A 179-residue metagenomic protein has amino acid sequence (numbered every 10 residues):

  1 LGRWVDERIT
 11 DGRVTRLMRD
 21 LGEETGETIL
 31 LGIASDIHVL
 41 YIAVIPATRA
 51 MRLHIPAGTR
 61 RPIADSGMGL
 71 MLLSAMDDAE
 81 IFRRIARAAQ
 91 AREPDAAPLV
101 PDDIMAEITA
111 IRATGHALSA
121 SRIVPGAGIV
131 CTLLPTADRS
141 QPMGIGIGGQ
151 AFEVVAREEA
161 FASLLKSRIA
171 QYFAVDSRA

Functional and structural regions predicted by a protein language model:
L1-V5, A89-R92, G149-E153: Short amphipathic alpha-helical interaction patches enriched in hydrophobic/aromatic residues with interspersed Lys/Arg
G2-R87: Amphipathic alpha-helical effector-binding/dimerization core of metabolite-sensing transcriptional regulators
E24-T25, A88, E107, T114: Structured helix-beta-strand junction loops
L30, H116, A174-S177: Charged/polar positions within long, soluble alpha-helices
I81-R92, A160-L165: Short alpha-helical "patches" and their helix-cap loops
A89, I169-A179: Cysteine/selenocysteine-centered motifs that mediate thiol-based redox chemistry or coordinate metal-sulfur cofactors
A96-Q171: Extended hydrophobic
